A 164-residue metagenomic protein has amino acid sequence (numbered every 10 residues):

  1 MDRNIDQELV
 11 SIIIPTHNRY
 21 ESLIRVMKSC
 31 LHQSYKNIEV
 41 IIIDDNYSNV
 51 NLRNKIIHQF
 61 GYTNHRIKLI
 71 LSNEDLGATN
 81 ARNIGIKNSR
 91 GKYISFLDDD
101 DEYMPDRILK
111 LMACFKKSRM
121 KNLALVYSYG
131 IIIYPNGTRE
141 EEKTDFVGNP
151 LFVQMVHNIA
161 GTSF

Functional and structural regions predicted by a protein language model:
M1-F164: Nucleotide-sugar donor-binding/catalytic module of glycosyltransferases that assemble extracellular/cell-envelope
